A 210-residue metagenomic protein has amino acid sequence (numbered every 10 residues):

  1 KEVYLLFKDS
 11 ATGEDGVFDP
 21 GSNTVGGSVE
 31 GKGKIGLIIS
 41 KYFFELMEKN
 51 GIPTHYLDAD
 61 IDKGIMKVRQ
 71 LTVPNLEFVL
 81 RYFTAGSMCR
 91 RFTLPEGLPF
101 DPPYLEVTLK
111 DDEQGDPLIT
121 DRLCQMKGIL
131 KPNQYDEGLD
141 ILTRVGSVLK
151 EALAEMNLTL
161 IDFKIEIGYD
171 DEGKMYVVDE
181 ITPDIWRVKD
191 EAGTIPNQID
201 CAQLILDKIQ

Functional and structural regions predicted by a protein language model:
K1-L109: Active-site loop/lid in soluble adenylation, ligation, and acyl-transfer enzymes
P20-K34, L118-I141: Short histidine-centered catalytic/ligand-binding loop motif
H55-I61, L153-Y169: A short glycine-rich, hydrophobically flanked beta-strand micro-motif that places a catalytic Asp/Glu for divalent metal
L80, L160-E180: Conserved metal-phosphate-binding beta-hairpin within the catalytic cores of diverse ATP-dependent phosphoryl-transfer
L98, P102-P117, R122-L130, N197-C201: An exposed, glycine/acidic-rich loop-and-rim segment of catalytic or binding clefts
L98-G115, G146-T159, T182-W186: Phosphate-binding core of ATP-grasp and ATP-grasp-like enzymes
I129-I161: A long amphipathic alpha-helix within ATP-dependent nucleotide-binding catalytic cores
I181-Q210: C-terminal helix-cap and adjacent tail motif
